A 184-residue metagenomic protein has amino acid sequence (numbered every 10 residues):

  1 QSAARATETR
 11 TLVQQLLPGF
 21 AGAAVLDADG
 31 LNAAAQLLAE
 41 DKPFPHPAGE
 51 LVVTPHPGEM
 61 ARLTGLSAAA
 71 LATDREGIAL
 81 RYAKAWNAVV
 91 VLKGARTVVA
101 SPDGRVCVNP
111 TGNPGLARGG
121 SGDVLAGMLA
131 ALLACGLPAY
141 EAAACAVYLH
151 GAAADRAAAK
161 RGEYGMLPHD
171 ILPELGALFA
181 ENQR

Functional and structural regions predicted by a protein language model:
Q1-T111: Glycine-rich phosphate/dinucleotide-binding loop and adjoining beta-alpha-beta core of small-molecule
L26, V90, V108-T111, G115-G119 (+2 more regions): Short glycine- and Lys/Arg-enriched binding-loop motifs that mark or flank ligand-binding interfaces
A61-R62, R118-L149: Short, small-residue alpha-helix embedded
L63-T64, P110-L116, A126, A130 (+1 more regions): Short beta-alpha connecting loops at secondary-structure transitions that line or flank enzyme active sites
L66-R75, G136-A144, G162-M166: Short, charged, surface-exposed loops that flank catalytic or proteolytic processing sites
A70, L149-A152: A short structural micro-motif
G77-L80, C107, A126-G127, Y140 (+1 more regions): Feature representing long, continuous alpha-helical segments
A152-R184: Charged C-terminal helix
